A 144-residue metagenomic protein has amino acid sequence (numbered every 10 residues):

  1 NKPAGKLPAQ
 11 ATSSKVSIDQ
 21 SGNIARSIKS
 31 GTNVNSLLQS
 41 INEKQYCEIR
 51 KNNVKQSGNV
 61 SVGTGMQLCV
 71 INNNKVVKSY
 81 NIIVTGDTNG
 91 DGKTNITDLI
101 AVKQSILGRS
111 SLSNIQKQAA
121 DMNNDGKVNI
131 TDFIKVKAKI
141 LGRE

Functional and structural regions predicted by a protein language model:
P3-K6, S14-G31, N35-E144: Cellulosome-associated attachment modules in secreted, modular CAZymes
